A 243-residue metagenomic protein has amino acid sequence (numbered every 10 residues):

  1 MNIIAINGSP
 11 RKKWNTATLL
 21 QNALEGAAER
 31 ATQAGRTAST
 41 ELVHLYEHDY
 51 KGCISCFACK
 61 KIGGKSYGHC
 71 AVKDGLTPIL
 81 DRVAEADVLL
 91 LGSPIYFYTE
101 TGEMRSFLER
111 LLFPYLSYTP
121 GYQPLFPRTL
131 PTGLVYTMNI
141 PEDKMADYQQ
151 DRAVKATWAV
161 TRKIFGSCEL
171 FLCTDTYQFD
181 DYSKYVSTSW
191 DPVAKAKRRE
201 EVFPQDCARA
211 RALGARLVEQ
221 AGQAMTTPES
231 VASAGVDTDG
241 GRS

Functional and structural regions predicted by a protein language model:
M1-P120, S189-S243: N-terminal beta1-alpha1-beta2 submodule of the flavodoxin-like/Rossmannoid cofactor-binding fold
G52-C56, M145-D147, D180-Y185: Short aromatic-enriched loop/helix-cap "lid" or pocket-rim segments at secondary-structure transitions that line
T77-D81, V135, D180-K184: Membrane-targeting and insertion segments and their boundary/processing signals
Y96-Y98, I140-P141, Y177: Short, catalytically relevant binding-site loops at active-site mouths
E103, Y115-F171: Short, glycine-/small-residue-rich phosphate/pyrophosphate-handling segment
I164, S183-P192: The feature marks non-catalytic terminal segments
E169-D180: Beta-strand-loop-alpha "switch" segments that mediate conformational coupling across diverse proteins
